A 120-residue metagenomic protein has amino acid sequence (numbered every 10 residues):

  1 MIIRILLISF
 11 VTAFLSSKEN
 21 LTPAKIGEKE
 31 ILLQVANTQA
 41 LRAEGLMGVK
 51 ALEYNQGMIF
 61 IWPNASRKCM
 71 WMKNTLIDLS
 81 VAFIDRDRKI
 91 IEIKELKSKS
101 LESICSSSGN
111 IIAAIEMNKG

Functional and structural regions predicted by a protein language model:
M1-S9: Sec-dependent signal peptide recognition, specifically the positively charged N-region followed immediately by
I8-S17: Hydrophobic h-region of N-terminal signal peptides that target proteins for export in Gram-negative bacteria
K18-G120: Compact, glycine-rich, soluble single-domain proteins
